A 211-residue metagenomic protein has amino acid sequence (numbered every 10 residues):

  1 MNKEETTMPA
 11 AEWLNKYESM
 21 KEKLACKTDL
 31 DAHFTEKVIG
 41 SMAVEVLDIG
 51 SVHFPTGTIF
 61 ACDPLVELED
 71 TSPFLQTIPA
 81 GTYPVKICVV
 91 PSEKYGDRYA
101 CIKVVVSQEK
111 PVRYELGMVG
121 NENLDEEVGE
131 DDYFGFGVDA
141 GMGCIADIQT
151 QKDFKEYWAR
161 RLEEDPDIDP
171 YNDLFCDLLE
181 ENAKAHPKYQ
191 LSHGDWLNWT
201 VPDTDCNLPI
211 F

Functional and structural regions predicted by a protein language model:
N2-F211: Intrinsically disordered, low-complexity acidic regions enriched in Pro/Ser/Thr
